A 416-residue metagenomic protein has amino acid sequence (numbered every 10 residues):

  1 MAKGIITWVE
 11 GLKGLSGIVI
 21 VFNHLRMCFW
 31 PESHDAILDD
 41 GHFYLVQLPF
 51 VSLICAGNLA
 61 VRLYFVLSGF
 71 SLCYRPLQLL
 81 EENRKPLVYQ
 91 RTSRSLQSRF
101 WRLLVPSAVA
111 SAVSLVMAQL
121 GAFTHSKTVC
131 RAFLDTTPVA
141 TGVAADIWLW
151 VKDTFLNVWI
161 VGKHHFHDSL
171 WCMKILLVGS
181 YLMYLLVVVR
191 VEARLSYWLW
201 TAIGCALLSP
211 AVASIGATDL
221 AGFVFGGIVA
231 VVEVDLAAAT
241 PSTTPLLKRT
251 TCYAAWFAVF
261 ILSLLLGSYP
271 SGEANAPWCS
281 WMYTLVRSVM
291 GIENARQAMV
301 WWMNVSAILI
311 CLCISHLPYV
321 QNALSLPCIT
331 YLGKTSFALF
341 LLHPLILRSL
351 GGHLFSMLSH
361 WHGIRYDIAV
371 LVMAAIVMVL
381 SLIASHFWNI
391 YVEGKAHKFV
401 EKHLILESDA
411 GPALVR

Functional and structural regions predicted by a protein language model:
M1, K402-R416: Non-transmembrane, juxtamembrane loop and terminal tail segments of multi-pass eukaryotic membrane proteins
T7-L79, L103-S107, I310, S336 (+2 more regions): Functionally critical transmembrane alpha-helices in membrane proteins and complexes, commonly lining
L15-L25, L103-L134, A255-G272, T335-L345: Hydrophobic alpha-helical membrane-insertion segments
S16, T141-W302, A369-V379: Aromatic-enriched alpha-helical transmembrane segments of multi-pass intramembrane proteins
P31, A60-S126, A230-E233, I346 (+4 more regions): Juxtamembrane transmembrane-helix termini
H42-F43, P49, L104-L177, Y181: Membrane-interface helix-loop-helix regions
C73-E81, M117-G121, L186-L195, I228-A238 (+3 more regions): Structural signal for the C-terminal ends of transmembrane alpha-helices and the immediately following loop
W256-G394, R416: Alpha-helical transmembrane segments of multi-pass integral membrane proteins
